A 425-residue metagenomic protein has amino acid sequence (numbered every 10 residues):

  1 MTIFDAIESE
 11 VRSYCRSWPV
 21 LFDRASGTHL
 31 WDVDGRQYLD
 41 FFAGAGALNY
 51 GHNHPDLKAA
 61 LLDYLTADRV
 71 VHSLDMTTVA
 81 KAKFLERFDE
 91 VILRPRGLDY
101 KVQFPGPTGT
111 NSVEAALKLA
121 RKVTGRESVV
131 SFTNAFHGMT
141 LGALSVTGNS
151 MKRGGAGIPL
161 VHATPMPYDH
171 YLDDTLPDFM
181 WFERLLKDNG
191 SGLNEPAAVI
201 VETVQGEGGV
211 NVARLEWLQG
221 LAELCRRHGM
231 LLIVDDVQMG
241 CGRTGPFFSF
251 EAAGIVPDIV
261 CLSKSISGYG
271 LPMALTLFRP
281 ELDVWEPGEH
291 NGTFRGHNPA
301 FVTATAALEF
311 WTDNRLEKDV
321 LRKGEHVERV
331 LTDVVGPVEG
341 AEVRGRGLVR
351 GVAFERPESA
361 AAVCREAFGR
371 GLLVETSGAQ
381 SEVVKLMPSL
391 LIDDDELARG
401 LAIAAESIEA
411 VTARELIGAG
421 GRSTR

Functional and structural regions predicted by a protein language model:
M1-R425: Conserved N-terminal phosphate-binding loop of PLP-dependent enzymes in the Aspartate aminotransferase
